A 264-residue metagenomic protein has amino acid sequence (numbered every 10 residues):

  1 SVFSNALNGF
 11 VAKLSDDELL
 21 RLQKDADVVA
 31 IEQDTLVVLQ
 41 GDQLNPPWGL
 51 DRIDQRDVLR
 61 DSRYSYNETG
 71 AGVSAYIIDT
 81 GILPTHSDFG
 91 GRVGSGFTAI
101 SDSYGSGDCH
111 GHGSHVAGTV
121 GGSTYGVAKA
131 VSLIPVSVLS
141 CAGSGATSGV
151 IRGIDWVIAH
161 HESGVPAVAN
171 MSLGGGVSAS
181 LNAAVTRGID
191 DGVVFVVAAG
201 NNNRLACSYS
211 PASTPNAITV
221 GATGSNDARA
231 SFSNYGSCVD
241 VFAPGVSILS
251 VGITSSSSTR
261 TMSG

Functional and structural regions predicted by a protein language model:
S1-G49: Autoinhibitory propeptides
D16-L19, D25-V28, L50, G113-V120 (+7 more regions): Extracytoplasmic/secreted envelope proteins and their assembly/folding machinery, especially bacterial periplasmic
R52-R63, N202-R204, T223, S256-S257: Short gly/ser/thr-rich secondary-structure transition/capping motifs
R63-S95, S103-G149, S163-V168, D190 (+4 more regions): Subtilisin-like serine protease catalytic core
D79, G200, G264: Active-site glycine-centered loops adjacent to acidic/histidine catalytic or metal-binding residues that shape
V116, E162-S255: Catalytic-core segments of hydrolase enzymes
G153-S163: Short, well-structured alpha-helical segments in soluble
S257-G264: A short glycine-threonine-serine/GTX helix/turn-capping micro-motif
